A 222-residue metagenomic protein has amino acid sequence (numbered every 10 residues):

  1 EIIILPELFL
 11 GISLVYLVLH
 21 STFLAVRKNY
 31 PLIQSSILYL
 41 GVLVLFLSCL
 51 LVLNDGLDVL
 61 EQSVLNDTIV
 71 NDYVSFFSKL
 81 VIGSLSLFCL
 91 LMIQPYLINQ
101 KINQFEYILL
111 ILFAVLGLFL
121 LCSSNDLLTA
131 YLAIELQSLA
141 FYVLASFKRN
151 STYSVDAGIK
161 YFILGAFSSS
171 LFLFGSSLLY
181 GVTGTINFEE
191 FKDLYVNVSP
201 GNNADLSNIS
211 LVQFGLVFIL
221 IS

Functional and structural regions predicted by a protein language model:
E1-S222: Alpha-helical transmembrane segments of multi-pass membrane proteins predominantly involved in bioenergetics
